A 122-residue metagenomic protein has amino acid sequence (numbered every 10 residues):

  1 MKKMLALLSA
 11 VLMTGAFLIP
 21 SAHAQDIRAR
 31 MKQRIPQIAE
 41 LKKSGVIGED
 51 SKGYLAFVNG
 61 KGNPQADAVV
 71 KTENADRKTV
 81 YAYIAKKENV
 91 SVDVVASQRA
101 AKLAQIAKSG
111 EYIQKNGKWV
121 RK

Functional and structural regions predicted by a protein language model:
M1-L8: Bacterial N-terminal signal peptides that target proteins for export
A10-V11, A22: Cleavable N-terminal signal peptides
L12-F17: Hydrophobic core
L18-A24: Sec/Tat signal peptide C-region and signal peptidase I cleavage site
Q25-A68, T72-A75, K86-K122: Amphipathic, charged alpha-helical segments and their helix-to-coil junctions in extracytoplasmic/peripheral assemblies
Y81-A82: Contiguous, amphipathic alpha-helical segments that mediate oligomerization or scaffolding in large protein assemblies
